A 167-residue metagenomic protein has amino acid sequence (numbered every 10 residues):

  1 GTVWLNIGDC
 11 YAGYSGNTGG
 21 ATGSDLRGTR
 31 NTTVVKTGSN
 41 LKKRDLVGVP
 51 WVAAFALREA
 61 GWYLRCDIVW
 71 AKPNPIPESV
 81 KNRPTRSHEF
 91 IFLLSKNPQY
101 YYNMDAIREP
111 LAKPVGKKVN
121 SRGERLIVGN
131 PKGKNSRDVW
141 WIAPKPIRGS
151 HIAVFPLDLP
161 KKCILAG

Functional and structural regions predicted by a protein language model:
G1-G167: Core catalytic lobe of class I
